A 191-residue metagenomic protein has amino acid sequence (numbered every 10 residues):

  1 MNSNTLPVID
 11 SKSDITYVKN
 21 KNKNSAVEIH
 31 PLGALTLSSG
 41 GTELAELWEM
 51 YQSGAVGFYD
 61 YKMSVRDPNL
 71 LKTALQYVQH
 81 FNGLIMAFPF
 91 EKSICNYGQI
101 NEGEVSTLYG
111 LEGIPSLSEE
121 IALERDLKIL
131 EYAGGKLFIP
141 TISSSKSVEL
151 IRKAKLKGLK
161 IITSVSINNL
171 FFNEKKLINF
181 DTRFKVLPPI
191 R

Functional and structural regions predicted by a protein language model:
M1-K23: Metal-associated gating/positioning segment near the N- to mid-region
M1-N2, A26, E104-L108: Short N-terminal helix-initiation segments at or just after the protein's N-terminus
S3, A34, I142: Cofactor-binding loop segments of dinucleotide-utilizing enzymes, especially the Rossmann-like FAD- and NAD(P)+-binding
T5, T36, F90: Short, glycine/serine-rich, charged loops/turns that create anion-binding and catalytic segments at active sites
D14, V18, S25, E43-E46 (+1 more regions): Generic hydrophobic, aliphatic-rich segments that mediate packing or membrane embedding
K21-A34: A glycine-rich helix N-cap at a beta->alpha junction
A34-G40: Active-site beta->alpha loop and helix N-cap motifs at the rims of alpha/beta catalytic domains
T42-R191: Histidine/acidic residue-rich metal-binding segments in metalloenzymes
